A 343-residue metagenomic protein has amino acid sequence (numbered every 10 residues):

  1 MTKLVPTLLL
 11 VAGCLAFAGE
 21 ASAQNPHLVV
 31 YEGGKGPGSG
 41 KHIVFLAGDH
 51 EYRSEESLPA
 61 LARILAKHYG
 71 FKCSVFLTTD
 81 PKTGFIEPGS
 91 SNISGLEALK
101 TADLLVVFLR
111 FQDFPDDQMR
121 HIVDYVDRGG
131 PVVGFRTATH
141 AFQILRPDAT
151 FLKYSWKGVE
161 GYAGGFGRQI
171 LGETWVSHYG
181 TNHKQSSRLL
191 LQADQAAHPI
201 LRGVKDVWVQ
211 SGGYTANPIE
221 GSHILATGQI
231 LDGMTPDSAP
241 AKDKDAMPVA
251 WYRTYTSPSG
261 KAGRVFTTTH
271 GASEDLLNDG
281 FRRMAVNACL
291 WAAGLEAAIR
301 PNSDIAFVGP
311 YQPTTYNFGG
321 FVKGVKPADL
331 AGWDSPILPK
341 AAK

Functional and structural regions predicted by a protein language model:
M1-T2: N-terminal secretory signal peptides that target proteins for export/translocation
P6-E20: Bacterial N-terminal signal peptides
Q24-G38, E56-S57, I64-F71, E97 (+1 more regions): Extracellular ligand-binding/catalytic regions of CAZymes and related secreted enzymes and adhesion modules
Q24-N25, V29-K35, V44-L46, H50-F142: Helical hinge/lid and interdomain linker segments adjacent to catalytic or ligand-binding clefts that mediate domain
S39, S57-L61, A98, Q118-I122 (+4 more regions): Stable alpha-helical elements in mature extracytoplasmic
S39-G40, F135-S238, P301-K343: An acidic, glycine-rich "communication" segment
I43, A47, L225-T227, F266-H270: Active-site-proximal beta-strand elements of phosphoester/diester hydrolases
P131-V133, H223, R264: Proline-centered loop/turn at the N-terminus of a beta-strand
